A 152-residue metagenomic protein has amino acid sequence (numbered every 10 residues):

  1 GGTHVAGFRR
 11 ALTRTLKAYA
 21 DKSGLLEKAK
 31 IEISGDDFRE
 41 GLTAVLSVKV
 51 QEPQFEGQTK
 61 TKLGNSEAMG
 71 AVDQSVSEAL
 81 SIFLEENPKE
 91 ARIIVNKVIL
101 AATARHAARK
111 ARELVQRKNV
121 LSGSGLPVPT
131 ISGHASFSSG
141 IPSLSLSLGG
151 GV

Functional and structural regions predicted by a protein language model:
G1-V152: GHKL-family ATPase ATP-binding module
